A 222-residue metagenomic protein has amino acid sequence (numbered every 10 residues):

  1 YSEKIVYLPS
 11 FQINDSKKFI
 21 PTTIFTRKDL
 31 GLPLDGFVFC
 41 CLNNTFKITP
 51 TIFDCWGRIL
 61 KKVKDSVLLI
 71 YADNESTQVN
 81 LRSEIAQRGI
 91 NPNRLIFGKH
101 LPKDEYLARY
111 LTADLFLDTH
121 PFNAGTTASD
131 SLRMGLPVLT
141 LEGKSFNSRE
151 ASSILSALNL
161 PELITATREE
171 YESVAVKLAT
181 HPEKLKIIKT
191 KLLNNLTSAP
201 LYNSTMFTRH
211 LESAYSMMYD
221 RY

Functional and structural regions predicted by a protein language model:
Y1, Q87-P92, I154-L158: Short, conserved catalytic or adaptor-binding loops enriched in Gly and charged residues
Y1-P9: Helix-loop-beta element that forms the nucleotide-linked donor phosphate-binding surface in glycosyltransferases
I5, R94-I96, P161-E162: Short, conserved active-site loop motifs that form the nucleotide-linked donor/cofactor pocket
S10-P102, R109-L111: Conserved catalytic-core segment of nucleotide-activated headgroup transferases in glycan assembly
G31-P33, N43-T45, R58-K62, Y71-D73 (+3 more regions): C-terminal amphipathic helix plus adjacent low-complexity, charged tail appended to glycosyltransferase catalytic
E105-Y106, T127: Short acidic active-site motifs
L111, L115, T119-S204: Catalytic binding pocket for nucleotide-activated donors in carbohydrate/polymer assembly enzymes
